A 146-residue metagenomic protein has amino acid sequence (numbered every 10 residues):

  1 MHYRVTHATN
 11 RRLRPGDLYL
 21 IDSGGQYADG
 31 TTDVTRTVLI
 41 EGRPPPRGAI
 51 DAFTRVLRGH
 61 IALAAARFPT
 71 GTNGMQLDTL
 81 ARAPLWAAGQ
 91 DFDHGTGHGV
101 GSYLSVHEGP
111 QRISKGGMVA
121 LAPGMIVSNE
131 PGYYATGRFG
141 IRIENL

Functional and structural regions predicted by a protein language model:
M1-L146: Active-site neighborhoods and metal-handling regions in enzymes and metal-associated proteins
